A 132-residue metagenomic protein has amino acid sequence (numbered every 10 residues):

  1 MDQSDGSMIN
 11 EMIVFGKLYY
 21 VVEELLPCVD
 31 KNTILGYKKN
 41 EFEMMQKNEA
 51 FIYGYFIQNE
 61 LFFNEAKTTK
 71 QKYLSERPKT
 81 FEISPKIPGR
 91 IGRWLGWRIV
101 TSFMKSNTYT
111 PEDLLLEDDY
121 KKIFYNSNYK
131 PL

Functional and structural regions predicted by a protein language model:
M1-P85: Flexible, glycine-rich surface segments
F63-L132: C-terminal soluble interaction/assembly domains
